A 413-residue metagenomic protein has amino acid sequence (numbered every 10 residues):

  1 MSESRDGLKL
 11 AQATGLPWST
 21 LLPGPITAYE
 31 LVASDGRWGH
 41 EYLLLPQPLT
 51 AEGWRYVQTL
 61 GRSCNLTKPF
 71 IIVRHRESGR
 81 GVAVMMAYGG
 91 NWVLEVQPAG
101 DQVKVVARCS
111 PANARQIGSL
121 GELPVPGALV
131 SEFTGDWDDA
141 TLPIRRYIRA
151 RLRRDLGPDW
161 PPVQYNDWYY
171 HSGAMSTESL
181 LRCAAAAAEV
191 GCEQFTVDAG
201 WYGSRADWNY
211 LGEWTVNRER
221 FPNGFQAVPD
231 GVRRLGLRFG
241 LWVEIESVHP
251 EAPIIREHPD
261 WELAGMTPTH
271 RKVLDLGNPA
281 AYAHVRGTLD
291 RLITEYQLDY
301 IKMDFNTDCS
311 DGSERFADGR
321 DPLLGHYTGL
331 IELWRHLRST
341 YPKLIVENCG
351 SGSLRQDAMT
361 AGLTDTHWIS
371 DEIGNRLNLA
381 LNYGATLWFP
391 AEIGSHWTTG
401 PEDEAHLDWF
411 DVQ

Functional and structural regions predicted by a protein language model:
M1, S172, D198-A199, G203 (+5 more regions): Active-site and adjacent substrate-binding regions of carbohydrate-active enzymes
M1-I148, N375-R376: N-terminal accessory beta-strand-rich subdomains and adjacent acidic, glycine-rich linkers that precede catalytic cores
P69-I72, R76-N91, A112, V130-D155 (+4 more regions): Glycine-rich, aromatic-flanked loop segments that form ligand/cofactor-binding clefts across common enzyme folds
A114-L123, R153-L156, W409-Q413: Short, compositionally biased low-complexity segments
S131, G135, Y170-A174, H406: Generic amphipathic alpha-helical segments used as scaffolds and interaction surfaces in large, multi-domain proteins
T141-R145, L180, M359-G362: Composition- and surface-driven signal marking solvent-exposed, interaction-prone regions in large proteins
P158-D290, Y296, Y300, S310: Aromatic-lined carbohydrate-binding/catalytic grooves of carbohydrate-active enzymes
H249-A283, G287, Y327-Q413: Glycan-recognition surfaces
